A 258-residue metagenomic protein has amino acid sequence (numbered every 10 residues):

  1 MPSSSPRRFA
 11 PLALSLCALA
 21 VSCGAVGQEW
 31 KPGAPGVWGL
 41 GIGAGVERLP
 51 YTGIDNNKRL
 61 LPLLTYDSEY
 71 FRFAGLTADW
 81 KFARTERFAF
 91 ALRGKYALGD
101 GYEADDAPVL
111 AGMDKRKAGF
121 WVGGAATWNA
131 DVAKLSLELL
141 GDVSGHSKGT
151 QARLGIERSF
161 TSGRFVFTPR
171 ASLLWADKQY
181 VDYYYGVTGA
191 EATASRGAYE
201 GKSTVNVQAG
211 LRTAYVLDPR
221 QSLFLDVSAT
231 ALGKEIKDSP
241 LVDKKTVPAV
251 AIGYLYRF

Functional and structural regions predicted by a protein language model:
M1-P35, S239: Cleavable N-terminal export/targeting peptides
V26-F73, T77-A78: Short glycine/proline- and aromatic-enriched beta-strand/turn motifs that initiate or cap beta-hairpins
W38, K58-P62, Y66-E69, F120-G124 (+4 more regions): Hydrophobic, lipid-facing positions within transmembrane beta-strands of outer-membrane proteins
L40-I42, L64, G75, F90-G94 (+6 more regions): Membrane-embedded beta-strand positions of outer-membrane beta-barrel proteins
A44-P50, S68-Y70, G94-D100, A130-V132 (+5 more regions): Transmembrane beta-strands of outer-membrane beta-barrel pores
L49-N57, F82-R84, R116-A118, L140-Q151 (+1 more regions): Solvent-exposed loop/turn segments connecting transmembrane beta-strands in outer-membrane beta-barrel proteins
Y70-F73, F88, V132-L135, R164-F167 (+1 more regions): Repeated loop/turn-to-beta-strand initiation elements of outer-membrane beta-barrel proteins
K81, V143-K237, L241-D243, Y256-F258: Outer-membrane beta-barrel transmembrane domain signature
